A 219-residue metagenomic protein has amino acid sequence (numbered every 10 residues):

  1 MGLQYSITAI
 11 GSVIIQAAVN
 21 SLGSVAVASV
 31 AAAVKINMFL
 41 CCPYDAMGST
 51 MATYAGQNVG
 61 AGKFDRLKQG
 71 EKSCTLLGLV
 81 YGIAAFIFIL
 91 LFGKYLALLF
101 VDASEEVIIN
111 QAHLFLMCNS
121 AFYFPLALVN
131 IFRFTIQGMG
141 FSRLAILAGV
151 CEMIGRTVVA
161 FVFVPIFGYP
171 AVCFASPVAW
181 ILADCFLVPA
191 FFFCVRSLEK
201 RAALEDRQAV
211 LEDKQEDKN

Functional and structural regions predicted by a protein language model:
M1, Y5, V13, A17 (+6 more regions): Transmembrane alpha-helix boundary and packing residues in multipass membrane permease domains and related
M1-I14, A18-V19, F39, P43 (+5 more regions): Hydrophobic faces of transmembrane alpha-helices in multi-pass small-molecule transporters and flippases across diverse
S6-K35, F39, Q57, Y95-E105 (+1 more regions): Helix-terminus/linker motif at the lipid-water interface of multi-pass membrane proteins
A9, A26, F39-D45, S49 (+4 more regions): Hydrophobic alpha-helical transmembrane segments of integral membrane proteins, especially multi-pass transporters
S29-G93, L126-G140, L144-A148: Small-residue-rich hydrophobic transmembrane alpha-helices
D45-G48, N119-G138, L144-R156, V172-V188: Short runs within selected transmembrane alpha-helices of multi-pass transporters and secretion channels
A55-F122, F163-N219: Short alpha-helical transmembrane segments in multi-pass integral membrane proteins
